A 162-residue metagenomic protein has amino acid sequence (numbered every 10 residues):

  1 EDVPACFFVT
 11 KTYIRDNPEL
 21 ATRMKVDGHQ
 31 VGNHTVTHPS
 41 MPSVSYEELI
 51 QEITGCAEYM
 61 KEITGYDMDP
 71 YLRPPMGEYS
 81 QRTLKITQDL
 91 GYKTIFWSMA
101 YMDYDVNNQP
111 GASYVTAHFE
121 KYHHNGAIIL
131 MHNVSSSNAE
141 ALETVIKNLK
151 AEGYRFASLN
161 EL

Functional and structural regions predicted by a protein language model:
E1-A5, N125-L162: Terminal accessory/targeting
E1-V44, E48-D69, R155, E161: Active-site beta->alpha N-cap acidic-glycine motif
F8-T12, T35-V36, R73-G77, W97-A100 (+2 more regions): Active-site-proximal beta-strand/loop segments in catalytic clefts of secreted hydrolases
A21-M24, T87, Y122, L149: Generic structural signal for hydrophobic
Q30, P75, H124: Short glycine/serine/threonine-biased micro-segments
Q30-N33, D105, H118, I146: Extended hydrophobic/Leu-rich segments
P39-T64, E78-N125, N138-A141: Alpha-helical scaffold elements lining the catalytic groove of polysaccharide deacetylases
